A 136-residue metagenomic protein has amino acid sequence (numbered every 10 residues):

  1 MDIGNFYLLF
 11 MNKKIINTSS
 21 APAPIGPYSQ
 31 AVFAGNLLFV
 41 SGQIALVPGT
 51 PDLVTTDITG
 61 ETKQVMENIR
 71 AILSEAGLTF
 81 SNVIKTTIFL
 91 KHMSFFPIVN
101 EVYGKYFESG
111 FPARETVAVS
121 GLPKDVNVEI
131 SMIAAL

Functional and structural regions predicted by a protein language model:
D2-F10: Short, Lys/Arg-enriched N-terminal segments with co-localized hydrophobic residues within the first ~10-30 amino acids
M11-L136: Short, polar/acidic, helix-capping and beta-turn segments at strand->helix junctions that line the mouths
